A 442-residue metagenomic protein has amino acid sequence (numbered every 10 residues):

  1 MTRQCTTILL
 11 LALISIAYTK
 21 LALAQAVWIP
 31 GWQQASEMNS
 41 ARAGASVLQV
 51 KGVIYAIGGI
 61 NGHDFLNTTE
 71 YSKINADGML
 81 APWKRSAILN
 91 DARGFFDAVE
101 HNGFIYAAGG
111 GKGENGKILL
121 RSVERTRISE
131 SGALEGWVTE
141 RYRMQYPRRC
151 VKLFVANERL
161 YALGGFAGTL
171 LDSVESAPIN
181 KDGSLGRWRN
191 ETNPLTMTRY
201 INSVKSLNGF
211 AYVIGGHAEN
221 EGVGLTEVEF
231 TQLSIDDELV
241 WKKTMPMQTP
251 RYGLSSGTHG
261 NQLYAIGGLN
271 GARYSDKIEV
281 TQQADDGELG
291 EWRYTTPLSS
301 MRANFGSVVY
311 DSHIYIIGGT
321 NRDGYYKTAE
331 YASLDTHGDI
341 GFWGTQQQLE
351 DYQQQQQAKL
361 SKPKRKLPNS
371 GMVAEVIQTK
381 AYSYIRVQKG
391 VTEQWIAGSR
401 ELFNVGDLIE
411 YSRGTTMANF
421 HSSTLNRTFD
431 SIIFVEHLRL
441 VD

Functional and structural regions predicted by a protein language model:
M1-I8: Bacterial N-terminal signal peptides that target proteins for export
I8-A17: Bacterial N-terminal signal peptides
K20-Q356: Kelch-like beta-propeller repeat domains
K364-T379: Structural detector for short beta-strands of small beta-barrel domains
K380-R386: Short aromatic-glycine-enriched beta-strand elements
T392-L402: Beta-strand/loop nucleic-acid-binding surfaces
G406-S422: Flexible glycine-rich surface loops and low-complexity tracts that mediate binding to linear polymers
N426-D442: Short peripheral tails and domain-boundary helices/loops at the edges of structured domains
